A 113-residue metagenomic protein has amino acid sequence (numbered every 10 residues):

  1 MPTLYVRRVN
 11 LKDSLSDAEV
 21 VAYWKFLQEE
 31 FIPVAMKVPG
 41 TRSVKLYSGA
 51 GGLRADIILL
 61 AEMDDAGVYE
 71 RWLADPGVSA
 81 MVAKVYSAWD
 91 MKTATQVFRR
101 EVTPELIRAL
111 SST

Functional and structural regions predicted by a protein language model:
M1, S111-T113: Basic/polar N-terminal segments that are highly enriched at the extreme N-terminus, encompassing both cleavable
P2-L11: Active-site-flanking beta-strand signature of metal-NTP-handling nucleotidyl enzymes and homologous cyclase-like
K12-S14, G51, D64-A66: Short coil/turn motifs at secondary-structure junctions
L15-A22, V68-W72: Short, conserved charged micro-motifs
F26-R42, L60-R100, T113: An amphipathic, aromatic/His-enriched active-site/gating alpha helix that lines ligand/cofactor pockets
Y47-R54: A short beta-turn/loop motif at secondary-structure boundaries
D56-I58: Histidine-centered divalent-metal-coordination microenvironment in nucleic-acid enzymes
E101-I107: Acidic, low-complexity intrinsically disordered segments
